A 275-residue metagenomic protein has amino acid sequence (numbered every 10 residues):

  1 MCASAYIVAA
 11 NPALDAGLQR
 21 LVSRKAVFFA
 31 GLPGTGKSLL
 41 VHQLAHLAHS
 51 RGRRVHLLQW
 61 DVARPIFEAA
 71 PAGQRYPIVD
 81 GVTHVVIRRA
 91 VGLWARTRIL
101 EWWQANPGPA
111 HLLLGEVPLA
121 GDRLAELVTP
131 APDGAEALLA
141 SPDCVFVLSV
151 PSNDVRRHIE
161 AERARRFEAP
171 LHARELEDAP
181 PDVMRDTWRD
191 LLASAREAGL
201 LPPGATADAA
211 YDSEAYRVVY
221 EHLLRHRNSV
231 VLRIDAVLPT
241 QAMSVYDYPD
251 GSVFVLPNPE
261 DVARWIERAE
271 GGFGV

Functional and structural regions predicted by a protein language model:
M1-L21: N-terminal pre-Walker A segment at the start of P-loop NTPase domains
F29: Hydrophobic anchor at the beta1->P-loop junction of P-loop NTPases
L32: P-loop (Walker A) phosphate-binding loop of NTP-binding proteins
K37: Conserved lysine of the Walker
L40, L44: Hydrophobic positions on the alpha1 helix immediately C-terminal to the Walker A/P-loop
H46-L57: Post-Walker A helix-loop "phosphate-sensing" segment adjacent to the P-loop in P-loop NTPases
V55-L119, L124-A125: Conserved nucleotide-sensing/catalytic segment adjacent to the nucleotide-binding pocket in NTP-handling enzymes
D143-V275: Conserved NTP phosphate-binding and transfer environment spanning the P-loop NTPase/kinase superfamily
